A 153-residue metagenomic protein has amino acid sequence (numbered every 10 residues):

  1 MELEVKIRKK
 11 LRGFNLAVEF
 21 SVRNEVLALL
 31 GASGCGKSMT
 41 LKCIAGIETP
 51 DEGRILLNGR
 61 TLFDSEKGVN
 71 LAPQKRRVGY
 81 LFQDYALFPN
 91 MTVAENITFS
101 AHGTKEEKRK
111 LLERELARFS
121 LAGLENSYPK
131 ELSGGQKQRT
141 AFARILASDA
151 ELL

Functional and structural regions predicted by a protein language model:
A45: Helix-to-loop junction immediately C-terminal to a conserved catalytic motif
R60-S65, E106-L124: Conserved ABC ATPase "signature" region
L62-G79: ABC ATPase NBD coupling module
M91-T98: Short coil-to-helix segment of the ABC ATPase nucleotide-binding domain corresponding to the Q-loop/switch region
Y128-L132, Q136: Conserved ABC ATPase signature
F142: Hydrophobic anchor residue at the start of the ABC signature
A147-E151: A short, proline-enriched helix->beta-strand linker immediately N-terminal to the Walker B motif in ABC-type P-loop
